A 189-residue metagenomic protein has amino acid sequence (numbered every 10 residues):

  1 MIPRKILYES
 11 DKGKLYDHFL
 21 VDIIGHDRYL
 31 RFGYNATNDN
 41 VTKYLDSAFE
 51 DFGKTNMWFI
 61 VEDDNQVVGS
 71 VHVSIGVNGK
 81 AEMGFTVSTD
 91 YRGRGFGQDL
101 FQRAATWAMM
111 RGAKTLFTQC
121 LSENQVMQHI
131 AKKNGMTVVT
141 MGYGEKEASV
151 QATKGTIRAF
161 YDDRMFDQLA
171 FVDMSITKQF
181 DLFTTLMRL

Functional and structural regions predicted by a protein language model:
M1-D17: A short beta-loop-alpha structural element at the N-terminal edge of CoA-dependent acyl/N-acetyltransferase catalytic
S10, N78, Q125-V126: Short alpha-helical
L15-Y16, M83, L100: Residue-level preference for hydrophobic side chains embedded in well-ordered alpha helices
H18-Y34: Helix-loop element at the rim of GNAT/NAT acetyltransferase active sites that forms part of the acceptor-substrate
G33-K80, S88-T89, G142: Acetyl-CoA-dependent GNAT
M83, L116-C120: Conserved hydrophobic beta-strand within the GNAT/NAT acetyltransferase core sheet that lines the active-site cleft
V87, G93-M110, T115, V126-K133: Conserved acetyl-CoA-binding loop-helix of GNAT-fold acetyltransferases
Q119-C120, V126-L189: Terminal substrate-recognition subdomain of acyl/acetyltransferases
